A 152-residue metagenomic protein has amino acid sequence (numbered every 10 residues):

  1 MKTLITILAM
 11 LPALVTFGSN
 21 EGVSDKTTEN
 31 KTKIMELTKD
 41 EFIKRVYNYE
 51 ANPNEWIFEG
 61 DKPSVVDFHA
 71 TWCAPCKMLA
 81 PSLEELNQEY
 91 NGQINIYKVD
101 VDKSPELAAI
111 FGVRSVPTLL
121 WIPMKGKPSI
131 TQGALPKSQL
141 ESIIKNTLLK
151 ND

Functional and structural regions predicted by a protein language model:
M1-I43, D152: N-terminal targeting signals for export/organelle localization
L37-P63: A short beta-strand-turn-helix
D61-S64, F68-W72, S115: Short pre-active-site segment immediately N-terminal to redox-active cysteine/selenocysteine motifs in thiol-based
V65-V66, I96, L119: Hydrophobic beta-strand anchors of alpha/beta hydrolase catalytic cores
T71-M78, T118: C-type cytochrome heme c attachment motif
K77-Y90: Typically the conserved alpha-helix immediately C-terminal to a functionally engaged Cys/Sec in thioredoxin-like
D100-D102: Conserved acidic residues
S115, L120-D152: Non-catalytic, surface beta->alpha helical segment in thiol-disulfide oxidoreductase systems
